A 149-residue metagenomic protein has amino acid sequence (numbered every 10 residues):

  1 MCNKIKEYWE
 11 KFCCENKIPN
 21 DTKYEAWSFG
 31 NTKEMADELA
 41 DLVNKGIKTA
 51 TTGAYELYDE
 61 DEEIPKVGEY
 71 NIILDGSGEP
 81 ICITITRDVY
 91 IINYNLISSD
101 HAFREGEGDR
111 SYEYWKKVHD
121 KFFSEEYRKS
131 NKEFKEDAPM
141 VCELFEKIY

Functional and structural regions predicted by a protein language model:
M1-I83, V89-Y149: Mixed-charge, low-complexity intrinsically disordered regions
